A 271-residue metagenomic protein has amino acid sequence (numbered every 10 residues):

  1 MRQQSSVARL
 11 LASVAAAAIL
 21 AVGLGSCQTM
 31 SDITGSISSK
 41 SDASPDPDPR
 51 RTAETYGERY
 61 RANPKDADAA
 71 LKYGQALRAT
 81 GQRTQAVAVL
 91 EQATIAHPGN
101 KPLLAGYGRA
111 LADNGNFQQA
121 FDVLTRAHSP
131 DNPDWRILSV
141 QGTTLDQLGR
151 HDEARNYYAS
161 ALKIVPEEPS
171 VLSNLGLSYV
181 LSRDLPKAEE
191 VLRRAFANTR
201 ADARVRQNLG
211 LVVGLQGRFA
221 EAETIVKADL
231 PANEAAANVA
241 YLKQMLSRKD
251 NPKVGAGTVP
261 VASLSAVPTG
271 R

Functional and structural regions predicted by a protein language model:
R2, S6-R9, L20-K72, A76-T80 (+2 more regions): N-terminal leader/linker segments that initiate helical-solenoid repeat arrays
S31-S36, T199, A203-V205, V212-R271: Terminal, low-structured helical/coil segments at or just beyond the last alpha-helical repeat
A62-N63, A96-H97, A127-D131, I164 (+2 more regions): Structural marker of alpha-solenoid helical repeat scaffolds
A67-D68, K101-P102, D134-R136, H151 (+3 more regions): Helix-start (N-cap) detector for alpha-helical repeat units in TPR-like alpha-solenoids, especially tetratricopeptide
K72, G106, S139-V140, N174 (+1 more regions): Canonical tetratricopeptide repeat
